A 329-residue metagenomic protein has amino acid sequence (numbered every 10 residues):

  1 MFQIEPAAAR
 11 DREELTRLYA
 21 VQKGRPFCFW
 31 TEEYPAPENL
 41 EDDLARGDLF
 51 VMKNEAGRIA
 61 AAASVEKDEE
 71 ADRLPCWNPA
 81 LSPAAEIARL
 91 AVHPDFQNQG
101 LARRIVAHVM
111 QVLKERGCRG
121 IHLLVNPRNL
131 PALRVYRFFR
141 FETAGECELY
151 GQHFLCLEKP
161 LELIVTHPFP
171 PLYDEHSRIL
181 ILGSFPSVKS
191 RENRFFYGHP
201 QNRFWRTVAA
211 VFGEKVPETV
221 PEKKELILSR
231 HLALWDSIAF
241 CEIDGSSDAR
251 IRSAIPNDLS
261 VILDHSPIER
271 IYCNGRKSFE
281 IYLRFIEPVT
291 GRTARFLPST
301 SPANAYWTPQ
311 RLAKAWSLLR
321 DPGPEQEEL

Functional and structural regions predicted by a protein language model:
Q3-L15: A short beta-loop-alpha structural element at the N-terminal edge of CoA-dependent acyl/N-acetyltransferase catalytic
A9, V21-A88, H93, V106: Acetyl-CoA-dependent GNAT
I87-A91, S229-K277: Internal catalytic-core helix/loop-beta-alpha segment that presents or stabilizes conserved functional determinants
V92, N98-Q111, R134-F138: Conserved acetyl-CoA-binding loop-helix of GNAT-fold acetyltransferases
L113-L124: Conserved GNAT acetyl-CoA-binding A-motif
L123-A132, L149-H153: Conserved beta-strand-loop-alpha-helix junction that forms the acyl-donor binding cleft
I164-P170, D174, P200, G245-S260 (+1 more regions): C-terminal capping/extension of enzyme domains
K189-R250: Short, surface-exposed acidic-centric catalytic microdomains
